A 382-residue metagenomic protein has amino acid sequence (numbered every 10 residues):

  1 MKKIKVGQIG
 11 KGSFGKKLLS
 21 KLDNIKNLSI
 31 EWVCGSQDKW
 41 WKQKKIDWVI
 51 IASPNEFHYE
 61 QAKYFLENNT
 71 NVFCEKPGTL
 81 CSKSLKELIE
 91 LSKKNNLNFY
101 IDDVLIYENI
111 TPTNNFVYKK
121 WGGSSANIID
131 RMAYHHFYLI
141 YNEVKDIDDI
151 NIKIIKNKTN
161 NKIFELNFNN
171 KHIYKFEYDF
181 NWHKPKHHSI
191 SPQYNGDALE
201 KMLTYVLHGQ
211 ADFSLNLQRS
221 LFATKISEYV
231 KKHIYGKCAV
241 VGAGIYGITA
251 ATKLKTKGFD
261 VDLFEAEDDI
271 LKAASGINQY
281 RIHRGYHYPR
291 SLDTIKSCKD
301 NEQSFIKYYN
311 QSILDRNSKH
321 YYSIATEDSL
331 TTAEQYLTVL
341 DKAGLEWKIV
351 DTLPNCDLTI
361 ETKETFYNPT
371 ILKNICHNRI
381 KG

Functional and structural regions predicted by a protein language model:
M1-K44, K232-H233: N-terminal Rossmann-like dinucleotide-binding module
L18, S36-L91: Beta-loop-alpha module in the N-terminal Rossmann-like domain of NAD(P)-dependent dehydrogenases, especially those
W48-S53, Y205-Y235: C-terminal helix-rich "cap/oligomerization" subdomain common to oxidoreductases
T79-A126, R316: A contiguous active-site-proximal alpha/beta segment in oxidoreductase catalytic domains
K237-D262: N-terminal Rossmann-like FAD-binding beta1-loop-alpha1 element of flavoenzymes
T256-I277: Glycine-rich FAD pyrophosphate-binding loop
Q279-L358: Dinucleotide-binding Rossmann-like beta1-alpha1 core, especially the glycine-rich loop that anchors the ADP
I360-G382: Helical element adjacent to the flavin cofactor pocket in flavoenzyme catalytic cores
